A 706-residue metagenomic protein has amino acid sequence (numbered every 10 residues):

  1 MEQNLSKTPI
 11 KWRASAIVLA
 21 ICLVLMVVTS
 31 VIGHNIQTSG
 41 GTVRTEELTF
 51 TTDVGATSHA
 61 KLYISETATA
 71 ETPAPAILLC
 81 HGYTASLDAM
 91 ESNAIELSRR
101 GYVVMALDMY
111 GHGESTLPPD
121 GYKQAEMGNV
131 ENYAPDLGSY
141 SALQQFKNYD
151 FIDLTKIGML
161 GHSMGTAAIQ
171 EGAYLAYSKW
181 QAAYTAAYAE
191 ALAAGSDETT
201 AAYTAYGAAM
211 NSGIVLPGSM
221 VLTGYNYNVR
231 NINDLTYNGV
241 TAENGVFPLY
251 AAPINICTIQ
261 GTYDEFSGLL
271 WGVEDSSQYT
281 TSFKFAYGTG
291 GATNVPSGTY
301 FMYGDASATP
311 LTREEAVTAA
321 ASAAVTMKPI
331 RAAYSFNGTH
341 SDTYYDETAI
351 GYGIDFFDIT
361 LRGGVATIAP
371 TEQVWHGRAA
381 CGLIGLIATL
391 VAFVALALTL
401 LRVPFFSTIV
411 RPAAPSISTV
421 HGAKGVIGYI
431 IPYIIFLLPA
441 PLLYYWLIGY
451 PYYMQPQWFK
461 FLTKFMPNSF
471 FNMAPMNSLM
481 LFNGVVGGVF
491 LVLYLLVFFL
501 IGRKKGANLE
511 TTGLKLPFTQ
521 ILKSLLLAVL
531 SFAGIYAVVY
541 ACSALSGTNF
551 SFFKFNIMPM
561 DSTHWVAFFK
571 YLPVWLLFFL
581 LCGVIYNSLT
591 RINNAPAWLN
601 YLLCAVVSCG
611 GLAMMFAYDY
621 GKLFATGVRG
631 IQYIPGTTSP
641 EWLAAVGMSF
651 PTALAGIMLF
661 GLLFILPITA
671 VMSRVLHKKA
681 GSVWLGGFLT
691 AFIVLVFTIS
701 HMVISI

Functional and structural regions predicted by a protein language model:
E2-S6, G195, F405-K424, K504-K523 (+1 more regions): Membrane-interfacial, low-structure loops and terminal tails that flank and connect transmembrane helices in multi-pass
T8-T51, H59-K61: An N-terminal hydrophobic leader/cap segment in hydrolases
R13-L23, G385-T389, I431-I435, V485: Hydrophobic H-region at the start of alpha-helical membrane spans
M26-G33, V394-L398, A440-G449: Alpha-helical transmembrane segments of multi-pass membrane proteins
T42-W375: Soluble extramembrane regions of membrane proteins in the secretory/endomembrane system
E372-L386: Juxtamembrane/start-of-transmembrane alpha-helix segments at the extracytoplasmic/lumenal side of membrane anchors
A388-I434: Juxtamembrane interface at the cytosolic side of transmembrane helices
I431-I706: Alpha-helical transmembrane segments of integral membrane proteins
